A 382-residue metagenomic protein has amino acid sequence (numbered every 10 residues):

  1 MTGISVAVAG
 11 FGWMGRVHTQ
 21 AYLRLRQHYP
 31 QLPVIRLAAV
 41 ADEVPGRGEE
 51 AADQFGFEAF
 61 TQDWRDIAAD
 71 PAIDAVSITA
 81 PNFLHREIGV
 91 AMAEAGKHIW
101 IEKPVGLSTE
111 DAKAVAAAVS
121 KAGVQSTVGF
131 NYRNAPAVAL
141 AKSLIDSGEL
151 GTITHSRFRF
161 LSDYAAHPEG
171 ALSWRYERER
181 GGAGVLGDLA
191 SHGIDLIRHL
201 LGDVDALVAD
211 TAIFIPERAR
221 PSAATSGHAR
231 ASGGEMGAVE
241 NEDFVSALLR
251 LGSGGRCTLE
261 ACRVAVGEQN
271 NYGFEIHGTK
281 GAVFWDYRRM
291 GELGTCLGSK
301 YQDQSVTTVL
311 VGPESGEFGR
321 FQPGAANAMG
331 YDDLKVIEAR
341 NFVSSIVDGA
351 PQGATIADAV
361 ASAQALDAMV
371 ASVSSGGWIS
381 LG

Functional and structural regions predicted by a protein language model:
M1-F55: N-terminal Rossmann-like dinucleotide-binding module
V34-L37, S344-S362: Glycine- and charged-residue-rich phosphate/anionic-cofactor binding loop of Rossmann-like
A51-F57, A118-A122: Short, conserved SAM-binding/catalytic segment of Class I S-adenosyl-L-methionine-dependent methyltransferases
E58-D63: Conserved SAM-binding strand-loop segment of SAM-dependent methyltransferases
A75, P81-R133, G148: Beta-strand-loop-alpha-helix segment that lines the small-molecule cofactor/substrate pocket of alpha/beta enzymes
V124, Y132-A238, L293, G376: Predominantly a Rossmann-like dinucleotide-binding segment in NAD(P)-dependent oxidoreductases
N131, P216-E242, S246-L251, K280-A354: C-terminal glycine/acidic-rich active-site capping loop/insertion
S191, E260-Q269: Glycine-rich phosphate/pyrophosphate-binding beta-alpha loops
